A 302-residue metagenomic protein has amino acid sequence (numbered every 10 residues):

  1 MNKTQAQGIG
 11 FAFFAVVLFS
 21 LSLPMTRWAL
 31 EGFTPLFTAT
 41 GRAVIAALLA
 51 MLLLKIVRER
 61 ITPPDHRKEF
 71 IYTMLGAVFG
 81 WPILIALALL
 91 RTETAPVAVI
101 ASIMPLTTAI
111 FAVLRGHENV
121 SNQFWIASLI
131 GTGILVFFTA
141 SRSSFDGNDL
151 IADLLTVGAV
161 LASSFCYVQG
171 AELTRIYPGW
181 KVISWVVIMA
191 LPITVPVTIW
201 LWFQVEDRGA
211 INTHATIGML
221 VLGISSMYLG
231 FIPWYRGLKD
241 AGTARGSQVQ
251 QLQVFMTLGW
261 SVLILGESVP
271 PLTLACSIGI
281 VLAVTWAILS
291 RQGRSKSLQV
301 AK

Functional and structural regions predicted by a protein language model:
M1-T40, L87, F145-E172, I193 (+1 more regions): Glycine-/small-residue-enriched transmembrane alpha-helix faces in small-molecule transporters and effluxers
T4-I9, E31-L36, T40, T62-K68 (+3 more regions): Juxtamembrane helix-entry segments on the extracytoplasmic side of multipass membrane proteins
V17-S20, P24, M51, L75-F79 (+9 more regions): Hydrophobic/small/kink-forming positions within alpha-helical transmembrane segments of polytopic membrane proteins
L18, S22-L23, M51-A101, F137 (+1 more regions): Specific transmembrane alpha-helical segments of multi-pass solute transporters/efflux pumps, especially DMT/EamA
F37-L48, G76-A77, I85-N119, L135 (+2 more regions): Specific alpha-helical transmembrane segments that line the substrate/conduction pathway and gating interfaces
A39-G41, P82, V97-I103, Q169-P192 (+1 more regions): Helix-helix packing/entry segments at the starts of transmembrane helices
A50, T108-I110, L114, S128 (+4 more regions): Transmembrane alpha-helical segments that form core, pore/gating elements of small-molecule transporters/exporters
A50, V120-R142, Q251, W260 (+1 more regions): Hydrophobic transmembrane alpha-helices of multi-pass small-molecule transport proteins
